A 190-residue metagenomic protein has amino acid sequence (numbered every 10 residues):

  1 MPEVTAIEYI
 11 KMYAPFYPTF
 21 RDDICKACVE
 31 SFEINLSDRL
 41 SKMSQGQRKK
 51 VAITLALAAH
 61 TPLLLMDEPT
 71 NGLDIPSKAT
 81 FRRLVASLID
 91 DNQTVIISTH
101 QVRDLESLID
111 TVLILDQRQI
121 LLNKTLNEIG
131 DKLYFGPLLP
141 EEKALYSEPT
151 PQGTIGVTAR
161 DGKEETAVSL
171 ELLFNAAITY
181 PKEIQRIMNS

Functional and structural regions predicted by a protein language model:
M1-R48: ABC-family P-loop ATPase nucleotide-binding domains
I53: Hydrophobic anchor residue at the start of the ABC signature
A58-P62: A short, proline-enriched helix->beta-strand linker immediately N-terminal to the Walker B motif in ABC-type P-loop
L64-E68, L73: Catalytic Walker B motif of ABC-type/P-loop ATPase nucleotide-binding domains
I75-S77: Helix N-cap at the start of a conserved alpha-helix in ABC-type nucleotide-binding domains
T80-T158: ABC transporter nucleotide-binding domain
S147-S190: C-terminal coupling/interaction segments
